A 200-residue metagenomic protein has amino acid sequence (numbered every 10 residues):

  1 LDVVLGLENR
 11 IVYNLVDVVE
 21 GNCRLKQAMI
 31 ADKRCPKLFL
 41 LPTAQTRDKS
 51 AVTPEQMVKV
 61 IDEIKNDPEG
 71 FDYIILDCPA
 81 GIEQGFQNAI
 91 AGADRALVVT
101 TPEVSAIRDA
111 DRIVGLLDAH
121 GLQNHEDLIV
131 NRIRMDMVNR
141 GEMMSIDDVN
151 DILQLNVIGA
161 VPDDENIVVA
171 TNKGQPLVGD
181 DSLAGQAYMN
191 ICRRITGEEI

Functional and structural regions predicted by a protein language model:
L1-E69, A170-K173, V178: P-loop/Walker-type NTP enzyme "switch/lid" segment
D17, A28, E63, R112 (+3 more regions): Alpha-helical scaffold segments in soluble metabolic enzymes
N22, A44-Q45, A80-I82, E165: Short, well-ordered turn and helix-capping elements at secondary-structure junctions
R34, A119, Q154-L155, D163 (+1 more regions): Generic secondary-structure signature for well-ordered alpha-helical cores
Q56, D109, L183, A187: Charged catalytic carboxylate motif
K59-E69, Y73-D163, V169: Conserved catalytic-core segment of NTP-binding enzymes
A170-I200: NTP-binding/hydrolysis catalytic cores, primarily Walker-type P-loop NTPases
